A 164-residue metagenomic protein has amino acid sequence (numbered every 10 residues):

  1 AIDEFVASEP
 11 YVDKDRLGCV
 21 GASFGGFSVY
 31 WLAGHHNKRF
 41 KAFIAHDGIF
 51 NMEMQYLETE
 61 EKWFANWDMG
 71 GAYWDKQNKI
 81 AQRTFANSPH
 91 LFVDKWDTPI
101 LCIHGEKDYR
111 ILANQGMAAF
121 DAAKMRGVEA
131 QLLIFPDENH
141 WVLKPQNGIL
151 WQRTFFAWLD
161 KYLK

Functional and structural regions predicted by a protein language model:
A1-K164: Active-site-proximal cap/loop segments of hydrolase catalytic domains
